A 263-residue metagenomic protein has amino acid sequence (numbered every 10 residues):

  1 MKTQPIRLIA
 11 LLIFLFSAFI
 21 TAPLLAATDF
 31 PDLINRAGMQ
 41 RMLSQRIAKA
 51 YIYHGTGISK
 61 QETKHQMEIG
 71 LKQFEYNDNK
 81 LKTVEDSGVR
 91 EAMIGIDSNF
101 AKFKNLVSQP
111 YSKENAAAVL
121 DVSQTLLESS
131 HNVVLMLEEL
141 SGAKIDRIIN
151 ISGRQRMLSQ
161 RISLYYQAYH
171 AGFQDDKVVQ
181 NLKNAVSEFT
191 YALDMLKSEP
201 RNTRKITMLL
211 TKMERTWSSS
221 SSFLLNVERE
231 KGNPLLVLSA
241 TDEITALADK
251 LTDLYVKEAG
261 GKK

Functional and structural regions predicted by a protein language model:
K2-L12: Bacterial N-terminal signal peptides that target proteins for export
A10-L15, A185: N-terminal leader/targeting signatures
T21-A22: N-terminal signal peptide c-region/cleavage motif recognized by signal peptidases
A27-K263: Mature extracytoplasmic or organellar-lumen-exposed domains after removal of signal/transit peptides
